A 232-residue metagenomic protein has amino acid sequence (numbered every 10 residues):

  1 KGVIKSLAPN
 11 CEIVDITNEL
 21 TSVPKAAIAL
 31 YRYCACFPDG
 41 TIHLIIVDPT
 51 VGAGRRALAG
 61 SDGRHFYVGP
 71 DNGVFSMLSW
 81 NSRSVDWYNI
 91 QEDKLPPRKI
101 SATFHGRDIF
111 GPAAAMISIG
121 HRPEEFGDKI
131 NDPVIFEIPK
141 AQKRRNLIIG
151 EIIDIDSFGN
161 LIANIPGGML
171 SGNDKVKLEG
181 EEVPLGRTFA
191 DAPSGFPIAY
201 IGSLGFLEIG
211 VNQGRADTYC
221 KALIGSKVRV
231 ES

Functional and structural regions predicted by a protein language model:
K1-L20: N-terminal glycine-rich anion-binding loop in soluble enzyme alpha/beta folds
C11-V14, T41-L44, A57-A59, H65-V68 (+8 more regions): Structural motif
I13, L20-K25, C36-G40, L44-V47 (+1 more regions): Active-site histidine-anchored catalytic micro-motif
I16-N18, I46-P49, D62-G63, P70-N72 (+9 more regions): Fold-independent oxyanion-binding glycine-rich loops and adjacent beta-strand/coil segments at enzyme active sites
T21, K25-I28, G73, F104-P112 (+3 more regions): Conserved active-site and cofactor/substrate-binding residues in soluble primary-metabolism enzymes
R83, P96-N164, M169: Anionic-ligand-binding alpha/beta catalytic cores of soluble enzymes and soluble regulatory domains that recognize
I162-K221: A conserved acidic, glycine/proline-rich C-terminal tail/linker
I224-S232: Surface-exposed interaction regions enriched in Ser/Thr/Asp/Glu that occur as long low-complexity tracts or repetitive
